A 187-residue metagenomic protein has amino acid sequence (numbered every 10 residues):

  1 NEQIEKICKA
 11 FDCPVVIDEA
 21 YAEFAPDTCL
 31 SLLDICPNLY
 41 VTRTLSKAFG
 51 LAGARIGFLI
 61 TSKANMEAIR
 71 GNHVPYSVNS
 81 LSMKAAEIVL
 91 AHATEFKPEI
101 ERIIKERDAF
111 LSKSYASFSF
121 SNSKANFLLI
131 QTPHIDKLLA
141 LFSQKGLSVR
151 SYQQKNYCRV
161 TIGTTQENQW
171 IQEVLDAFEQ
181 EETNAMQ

Functional and structural regions predicted by a protein language model:
N1-A48, N65: Active-site pre-lysine segment of PLP-dependent enzymes
E2, L141-K145, R150, Q154-Q187: PLP-dependent enzyme catalytic core of the Aspartate aminotransferase-like
E2-K6, S31, K105, A109 (+2 more regions): Alpha-helical scaffolding segments of alpha/beta enzyme cores, especially the outer helices of TIM-barrel or partial
D12, T61-N65, A91-H92, T132-I135 (+1 more regions): Short loop segments at secondary-structure junctions
N38-K113, F118-S121: PLP-dependent aminotransferase class I/II
G53, K124, Q154-N156: Short acidic/glycine-enriched loop/turn segments that link adjacent beta-strands
I104, D108, S112-K145, C158 (+1 more regions): Conserved PLP-binding catalytic core of the aspartate aminotransferase-like
